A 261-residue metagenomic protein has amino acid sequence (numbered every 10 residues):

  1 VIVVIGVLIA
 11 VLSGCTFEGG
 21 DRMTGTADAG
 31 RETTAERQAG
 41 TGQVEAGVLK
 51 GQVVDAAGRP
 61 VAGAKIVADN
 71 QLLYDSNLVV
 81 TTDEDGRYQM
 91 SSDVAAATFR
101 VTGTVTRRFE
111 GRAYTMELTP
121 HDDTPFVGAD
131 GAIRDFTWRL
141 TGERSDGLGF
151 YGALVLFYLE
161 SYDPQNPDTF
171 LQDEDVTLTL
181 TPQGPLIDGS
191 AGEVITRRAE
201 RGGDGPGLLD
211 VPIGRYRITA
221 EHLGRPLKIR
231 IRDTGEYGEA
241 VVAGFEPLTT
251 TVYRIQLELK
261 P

Functional and structural regions predicted by a protein language model:
V1-S13: Sec-dependent bacterial lipoprotein signal peptides
C15-Q52, R59-P261: Long luminal/extracellular ectodomains of secretory-pathway precursor proteins
